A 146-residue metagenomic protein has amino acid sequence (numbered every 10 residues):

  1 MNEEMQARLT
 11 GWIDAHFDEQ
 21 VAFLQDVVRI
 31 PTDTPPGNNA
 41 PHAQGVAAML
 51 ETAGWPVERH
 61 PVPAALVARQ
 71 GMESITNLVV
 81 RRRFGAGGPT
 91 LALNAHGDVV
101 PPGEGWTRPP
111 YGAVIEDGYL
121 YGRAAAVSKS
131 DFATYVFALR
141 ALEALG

Functional and structural regions predicted by a protein language model:
N2-A125, A141-L145: Acidic/His- and Gly-rich active-site-bordering loop/insert found across diverse amide/peptide-bond hydrolases
R123-L139: Active-site alpha-helical elements of protease catalytic centers
